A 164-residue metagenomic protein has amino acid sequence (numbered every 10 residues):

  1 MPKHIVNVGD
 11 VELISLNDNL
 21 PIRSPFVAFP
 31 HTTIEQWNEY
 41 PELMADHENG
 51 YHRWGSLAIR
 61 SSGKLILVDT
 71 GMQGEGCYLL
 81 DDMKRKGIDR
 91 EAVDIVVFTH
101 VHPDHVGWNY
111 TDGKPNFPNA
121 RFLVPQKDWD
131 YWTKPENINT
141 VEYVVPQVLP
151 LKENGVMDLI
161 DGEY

Functional and structural regions predicted by a protein language model:
M1-I5, Y110-T111, E142-V148: Intrinsically disordered, low-complexity boundary segments flanking structured domains
P2-R85: Conserved beta-strand hairpin/beta-sheet module of binuclear metal-dependent hydrolase folds, prominently
I14, D104, D130: Nucleotide phosphate-binding site architecture
I22, D112, Y131: Flexible, glycine-rich phosphate/dinucleotide-binding loops and adjacent beta-alpha linkers at cofactor/substrate
F26, N109, T133-E136: Short, well-ordered secondary-structure micro-motifs
G71-Q73, H102, D128: Catalytic metal-binding/acid-base residues of hydrolase active sites
G76-L123: Active-site metal-binding motif and surrounding structural segment of the metallo-beta-lactamase
I88, R121-Y164: Metallo-beta-lactamase
